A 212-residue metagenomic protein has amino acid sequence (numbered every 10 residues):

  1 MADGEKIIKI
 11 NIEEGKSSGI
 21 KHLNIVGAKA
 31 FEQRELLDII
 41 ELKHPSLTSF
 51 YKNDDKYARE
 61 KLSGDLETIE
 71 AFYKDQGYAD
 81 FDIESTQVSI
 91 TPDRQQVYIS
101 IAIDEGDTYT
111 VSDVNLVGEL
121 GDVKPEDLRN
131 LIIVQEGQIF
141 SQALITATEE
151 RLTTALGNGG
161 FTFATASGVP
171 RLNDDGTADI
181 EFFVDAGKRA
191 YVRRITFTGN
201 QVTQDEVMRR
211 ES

Functional and structural regions predicted by a protein language model:
M1-S212: Interaction-mediating elements
